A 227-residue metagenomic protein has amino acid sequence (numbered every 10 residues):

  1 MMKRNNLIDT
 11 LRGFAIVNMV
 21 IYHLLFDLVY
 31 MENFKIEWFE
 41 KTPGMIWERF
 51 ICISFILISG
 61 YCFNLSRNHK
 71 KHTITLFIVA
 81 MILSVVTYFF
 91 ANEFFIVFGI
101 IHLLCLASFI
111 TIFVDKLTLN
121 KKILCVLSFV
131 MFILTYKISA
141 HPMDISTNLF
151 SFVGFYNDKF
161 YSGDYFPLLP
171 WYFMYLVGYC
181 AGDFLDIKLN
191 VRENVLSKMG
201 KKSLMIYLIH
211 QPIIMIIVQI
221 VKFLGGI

Functional and structural regions predicted by a protein language model:
M1-I227: Alpha-helical transmembrane segments and their immediate juxtamembrane cytosolic regions
